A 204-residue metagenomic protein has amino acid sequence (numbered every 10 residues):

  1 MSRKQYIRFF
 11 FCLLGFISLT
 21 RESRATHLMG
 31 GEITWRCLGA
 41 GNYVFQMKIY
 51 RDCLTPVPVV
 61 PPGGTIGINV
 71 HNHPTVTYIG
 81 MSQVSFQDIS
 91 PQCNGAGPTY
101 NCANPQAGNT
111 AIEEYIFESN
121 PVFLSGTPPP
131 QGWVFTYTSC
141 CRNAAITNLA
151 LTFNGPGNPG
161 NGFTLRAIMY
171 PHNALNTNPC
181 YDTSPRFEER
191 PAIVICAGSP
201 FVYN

Functional and structural regions predicted by a protein language model:
M1-M29: Bacterial Sec-dependent N-terminal signal peptides
S23-N204: Long, compositionally biased, intrinsically disordered segments
